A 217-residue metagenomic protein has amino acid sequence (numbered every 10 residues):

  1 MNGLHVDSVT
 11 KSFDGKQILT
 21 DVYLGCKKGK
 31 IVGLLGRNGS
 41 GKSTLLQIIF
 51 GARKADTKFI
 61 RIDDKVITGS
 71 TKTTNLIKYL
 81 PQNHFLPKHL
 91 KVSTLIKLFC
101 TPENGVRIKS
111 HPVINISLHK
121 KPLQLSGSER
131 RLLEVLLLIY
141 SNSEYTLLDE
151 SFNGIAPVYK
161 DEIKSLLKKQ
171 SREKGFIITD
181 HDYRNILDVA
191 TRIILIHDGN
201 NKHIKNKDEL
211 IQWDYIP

Functional and structural regions predicted by a protein language model:
L4, L19-D21: Conserved structural motif at the start of ABC-family nucleotide-binding domains
L35-R37: The feature captures the beta-strand-to-loop junction immediately N-terminal to the Walker
F50: Helix-to-loop junction immediately C-terminal to a conserved catalytic motif
K54, K65-K78: ABC ATPase NBD coupling module
N83, K88-G105: Q-loop/switch helix immediately C-terminal to the Walker
E150-F152: Walker B catalytic motif
N200-P217: Conserved beta-strand-loop-alpha-helix hinge in the C-terminal portion of ABC ATPase nucleotide-binding domains
